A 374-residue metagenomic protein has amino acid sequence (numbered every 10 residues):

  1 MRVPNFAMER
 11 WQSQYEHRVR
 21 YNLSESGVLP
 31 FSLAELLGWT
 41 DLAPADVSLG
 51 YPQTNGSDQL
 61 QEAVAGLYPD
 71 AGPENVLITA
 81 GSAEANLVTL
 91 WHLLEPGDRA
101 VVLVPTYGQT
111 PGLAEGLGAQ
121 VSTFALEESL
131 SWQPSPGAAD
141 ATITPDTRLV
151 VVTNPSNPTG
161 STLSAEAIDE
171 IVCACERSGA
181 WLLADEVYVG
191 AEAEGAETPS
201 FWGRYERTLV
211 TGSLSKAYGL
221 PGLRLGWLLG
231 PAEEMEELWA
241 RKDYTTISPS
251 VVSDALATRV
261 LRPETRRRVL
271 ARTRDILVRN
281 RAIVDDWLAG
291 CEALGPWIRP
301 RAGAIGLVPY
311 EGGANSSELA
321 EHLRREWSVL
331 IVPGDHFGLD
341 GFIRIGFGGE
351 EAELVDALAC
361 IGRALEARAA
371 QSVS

Functional and structural regions predicted by a protein language model:
R2-G81, V88, P263, R368 (+1 more regions): N-terminal small-domain helix-loop-helix segment of the aminotransferase-like
S24, T258, R274-D285, P296-Y310: Conserved glycine-rich beta-strand-loop-beta hairpin in the small C-terminal domain of fold type I
D70, E321-I331, F337-S374: PLP-dependent enzyme catalytic core of the Aspartate aminotransferase-like
H92-V152, A165: PLP-dependent aminotransferase-like
D98, A119, R177-A180, E206: A short helix->loop->beta-strand "cap" motif at the edges of active sites that frequently abuts
L117, R177-S178, W327, R368: Helix C-cap/helix->beta junction micro-motif
E128-A196: Active-site phosphate-binding strand-loop segment of PLP-dependent enzymes
R207-V278, D285, A359, A369: Conserved core segment of the aminotransferase class I/II
